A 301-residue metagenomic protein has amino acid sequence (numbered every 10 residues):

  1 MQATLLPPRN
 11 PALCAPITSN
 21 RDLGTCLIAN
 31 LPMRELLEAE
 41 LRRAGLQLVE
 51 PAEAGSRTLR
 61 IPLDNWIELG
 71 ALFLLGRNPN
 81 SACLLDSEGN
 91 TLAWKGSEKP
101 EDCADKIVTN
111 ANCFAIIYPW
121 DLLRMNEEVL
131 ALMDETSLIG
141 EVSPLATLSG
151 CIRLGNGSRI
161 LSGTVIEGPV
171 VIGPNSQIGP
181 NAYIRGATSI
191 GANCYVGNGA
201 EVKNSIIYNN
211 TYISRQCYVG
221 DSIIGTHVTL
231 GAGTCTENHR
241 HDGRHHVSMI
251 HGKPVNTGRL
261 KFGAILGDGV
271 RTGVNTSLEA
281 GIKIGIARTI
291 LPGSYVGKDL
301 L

Functional and structural regions predicted by a protein language model:
M1-P144, A287, G293: Terminal amphipathic alpha-helical/low-complexity segments used for targeting or macromolecular assembly
L23, A111, T147, C194 (+1 more regions): Generic anion/oxyanion-binding catalytic loop in active/binding sites
E35, R159, Q177-G179, T229 (+2 more regions): Short, surface-exposed helix/turn micro-motifs that flank interaction/cofactor sites
E128-C151, N156-S162, G168: A charged, amphipathic alpha-helical module
G155-I207, T211, Y218, S222: Acidic, glycine-rich loop-and-beta core segments that form the ion-binding/anion-interacting portion of active sites
N198-G199, N204-L301: Glycine-rich hexapeptide-repeat left-handed beta-helix
